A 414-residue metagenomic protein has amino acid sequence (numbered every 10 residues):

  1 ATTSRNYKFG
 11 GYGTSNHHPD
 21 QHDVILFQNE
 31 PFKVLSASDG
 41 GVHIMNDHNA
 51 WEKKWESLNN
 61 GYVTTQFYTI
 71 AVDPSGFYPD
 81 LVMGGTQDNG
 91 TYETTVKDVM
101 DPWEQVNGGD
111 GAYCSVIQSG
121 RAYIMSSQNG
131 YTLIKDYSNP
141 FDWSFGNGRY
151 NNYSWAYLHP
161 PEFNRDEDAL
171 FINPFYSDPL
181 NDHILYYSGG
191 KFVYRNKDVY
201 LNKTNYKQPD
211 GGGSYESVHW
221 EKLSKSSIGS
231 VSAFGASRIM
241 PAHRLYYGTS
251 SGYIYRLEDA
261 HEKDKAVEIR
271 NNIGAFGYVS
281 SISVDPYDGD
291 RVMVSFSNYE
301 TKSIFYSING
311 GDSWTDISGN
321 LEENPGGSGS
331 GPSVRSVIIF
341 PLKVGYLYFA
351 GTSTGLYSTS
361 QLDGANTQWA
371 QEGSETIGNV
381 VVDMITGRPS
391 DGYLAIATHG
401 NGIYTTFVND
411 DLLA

Functional and structural regions predicted by a protein language model:
A1-L413: Beta-propeller blade termini and top-face loops
